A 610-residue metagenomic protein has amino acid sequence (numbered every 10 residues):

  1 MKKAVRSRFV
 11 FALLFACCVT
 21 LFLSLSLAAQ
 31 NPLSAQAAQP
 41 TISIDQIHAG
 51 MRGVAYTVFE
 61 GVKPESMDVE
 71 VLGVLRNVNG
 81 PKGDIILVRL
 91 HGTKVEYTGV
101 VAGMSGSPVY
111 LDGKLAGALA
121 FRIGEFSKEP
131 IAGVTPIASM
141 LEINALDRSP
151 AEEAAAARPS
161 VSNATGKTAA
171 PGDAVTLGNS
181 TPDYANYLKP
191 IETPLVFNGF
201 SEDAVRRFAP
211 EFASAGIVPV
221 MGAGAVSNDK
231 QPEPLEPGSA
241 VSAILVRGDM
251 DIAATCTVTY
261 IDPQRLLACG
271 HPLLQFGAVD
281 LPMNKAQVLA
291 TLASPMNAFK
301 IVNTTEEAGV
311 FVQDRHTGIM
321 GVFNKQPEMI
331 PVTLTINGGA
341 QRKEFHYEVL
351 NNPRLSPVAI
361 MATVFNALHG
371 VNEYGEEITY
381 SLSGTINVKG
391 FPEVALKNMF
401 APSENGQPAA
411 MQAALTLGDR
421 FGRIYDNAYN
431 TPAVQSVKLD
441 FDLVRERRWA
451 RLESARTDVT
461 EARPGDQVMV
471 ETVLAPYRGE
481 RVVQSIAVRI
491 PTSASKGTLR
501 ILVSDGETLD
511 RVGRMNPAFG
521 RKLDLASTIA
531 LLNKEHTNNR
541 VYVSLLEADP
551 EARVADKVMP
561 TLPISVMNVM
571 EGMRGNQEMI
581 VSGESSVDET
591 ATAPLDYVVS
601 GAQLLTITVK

Functional and structural regions predicted by a protein language model:
M1-K2, Q30: Generic cytosolic/nucleocytoplasmic N-terminal low-complexity/intrinsically disordered segments
K2-F15: Bacterial N-terminal signal peptides that target proteins for export
A12-A28: Bacterial N-terminal signal peptides
L21, A28-K610: Terminal presequence/propeptide segments associated with secretion/organelle targeting and zymogen/polyprotein
